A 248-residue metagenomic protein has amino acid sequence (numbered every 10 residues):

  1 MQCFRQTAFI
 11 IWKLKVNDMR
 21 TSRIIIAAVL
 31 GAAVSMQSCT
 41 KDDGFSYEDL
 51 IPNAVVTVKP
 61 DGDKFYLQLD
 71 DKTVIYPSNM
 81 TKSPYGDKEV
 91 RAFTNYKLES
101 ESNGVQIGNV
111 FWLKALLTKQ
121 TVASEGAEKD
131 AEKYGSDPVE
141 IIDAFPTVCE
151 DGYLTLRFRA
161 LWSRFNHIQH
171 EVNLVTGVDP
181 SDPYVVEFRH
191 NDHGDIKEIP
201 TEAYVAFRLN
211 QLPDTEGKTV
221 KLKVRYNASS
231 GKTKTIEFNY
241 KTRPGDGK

Functional and structural regions predicted by a protein language model:
F4-V16, E48-K248: First exposed extracellular module after export/assembly in secreted or surface-exposed proteins
V16-I26: Bacterial N-terminal signal peptides that target proteins for export
S35-S38: C-terminal motif of bacterial Sec signal peptides marking the signal peptidase cleavage site
T40-D43: Bacterial signal peptide processing site
